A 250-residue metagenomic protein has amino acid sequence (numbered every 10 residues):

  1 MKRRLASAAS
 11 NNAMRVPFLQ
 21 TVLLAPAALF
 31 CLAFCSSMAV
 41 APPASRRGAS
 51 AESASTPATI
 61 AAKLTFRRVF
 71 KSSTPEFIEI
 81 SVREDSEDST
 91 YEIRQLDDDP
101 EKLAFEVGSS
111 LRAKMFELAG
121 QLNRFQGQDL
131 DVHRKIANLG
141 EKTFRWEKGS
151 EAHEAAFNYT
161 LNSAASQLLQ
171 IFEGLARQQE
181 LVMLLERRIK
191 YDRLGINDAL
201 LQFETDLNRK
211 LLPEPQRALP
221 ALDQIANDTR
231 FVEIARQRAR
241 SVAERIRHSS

Functional and structural regions predicted by a protein language model:
R4-P26: Bacterial N-terminal signal peptides that target proteins for export
F30-M38: C-terminal segment of classical bacterial N-terminal signal peptides
S37-F70, D129-S250: Short, well-ordered, aromatic-rich surface patches in folded extracellular/luminal domains
I78-V82, F105, K142-R145: Hydrophobic/aromatic beta-strand elements that line small-molecule binding cavities or substrate pockets in beta-rich
S81-S89, G149-E151: Short, solvent-exposed coil/turn segments at beta-strand boundaries
D88-L103, L201-T205, L219-D223: Acidic/histidine-rich, surface-exposed loop or edge segments in extracytoplasmic proteins
T90-Y91, S110-F116, L161-F172: Short, surface-exposed linear segments at secondary-structure transitions and domain or protein termini
Y91-G127: A short-motif feature that recognizes glycine-rich, charge-decorated loops that bind or process nucleotide phosphates
